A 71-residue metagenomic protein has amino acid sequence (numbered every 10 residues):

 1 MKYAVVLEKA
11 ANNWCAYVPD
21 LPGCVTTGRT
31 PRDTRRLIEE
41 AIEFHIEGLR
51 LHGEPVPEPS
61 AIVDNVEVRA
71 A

Functional and structural regions predicted by a protein language model:
M1-N12, Y17, L21, V66-A71: N-terminal segment of the canonical double-stranded RNA-binding domain
M1-Y3, R32, R36-A71: Short, charged, surface-exposed hinge/linker loops at domain edges that act as mobile lids or interdomain connectors
P19, C24, L49: Short glycine- and Lys/Arg-enriched binding-loop motifs that mark or flank ligand-binding interfaces
P22-D33: A short, exposed loop/beta-hairpin motif centered on an aromatic-Gly-Thr core
